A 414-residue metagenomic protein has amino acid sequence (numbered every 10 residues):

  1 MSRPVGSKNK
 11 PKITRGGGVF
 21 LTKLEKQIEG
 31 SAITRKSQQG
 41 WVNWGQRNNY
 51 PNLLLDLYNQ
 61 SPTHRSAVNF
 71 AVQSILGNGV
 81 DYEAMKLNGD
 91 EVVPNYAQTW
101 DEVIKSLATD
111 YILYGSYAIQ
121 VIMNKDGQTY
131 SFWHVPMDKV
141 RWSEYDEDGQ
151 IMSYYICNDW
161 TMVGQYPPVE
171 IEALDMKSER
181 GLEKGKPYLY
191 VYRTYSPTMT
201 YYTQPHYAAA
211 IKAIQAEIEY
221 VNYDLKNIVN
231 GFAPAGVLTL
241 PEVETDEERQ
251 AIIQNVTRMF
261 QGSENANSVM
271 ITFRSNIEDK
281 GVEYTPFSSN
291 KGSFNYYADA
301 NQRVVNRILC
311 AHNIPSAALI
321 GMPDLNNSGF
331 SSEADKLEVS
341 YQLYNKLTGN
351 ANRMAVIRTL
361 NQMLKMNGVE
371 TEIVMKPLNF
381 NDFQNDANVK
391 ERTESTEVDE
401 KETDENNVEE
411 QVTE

Functional and structural regions predicted by a protein language model:
M1, Y82-Q98, K365-L378: Generic structural signal for short, solvent-exposed loop/turn connectors between secondary structure elements
M1-G18: Arg/Lys-rich, low-complexity, intrinsically disordered N-terminal tails that contact nucleic acids
R15-N276, F383-E414: Structured, contiguous alpha/beta core segments that scaffold functional sites
Y195-V356, L360, E370-M375: A contiguous, surface-oriented mixed alpha/beta subdomain in the mid-to-C-terminal portion of proteins that forms
T359-D399: Long, highly charged low-complexity segments enriched in Glu/Asp and Lys/Arg with interspersed Ser/Thr
